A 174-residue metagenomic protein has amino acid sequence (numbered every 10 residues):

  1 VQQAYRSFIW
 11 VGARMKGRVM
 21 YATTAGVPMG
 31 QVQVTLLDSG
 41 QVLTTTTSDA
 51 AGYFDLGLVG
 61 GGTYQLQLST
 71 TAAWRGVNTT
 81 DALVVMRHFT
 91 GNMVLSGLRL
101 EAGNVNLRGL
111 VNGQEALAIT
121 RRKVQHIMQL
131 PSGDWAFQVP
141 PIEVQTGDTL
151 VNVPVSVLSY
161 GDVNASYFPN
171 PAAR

Functional and structural regions predicted by a protein language model:
Y5-R174: Cellulosome-associated attachment modules in secreted, modular CAZymes
